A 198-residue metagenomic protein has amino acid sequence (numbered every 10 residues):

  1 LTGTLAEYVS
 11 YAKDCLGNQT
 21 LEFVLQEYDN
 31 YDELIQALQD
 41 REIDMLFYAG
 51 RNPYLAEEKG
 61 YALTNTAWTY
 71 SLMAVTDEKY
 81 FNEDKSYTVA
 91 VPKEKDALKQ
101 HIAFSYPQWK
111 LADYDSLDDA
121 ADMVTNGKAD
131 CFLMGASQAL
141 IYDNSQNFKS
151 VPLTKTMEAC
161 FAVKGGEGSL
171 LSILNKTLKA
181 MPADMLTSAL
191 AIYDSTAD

Functional and structural regions predicted by a protein language model:
L1-D198: Proline/Glycine/Serine-rich low-complexity intrinsically disordered segments that serve as flexible stalks/linkers
